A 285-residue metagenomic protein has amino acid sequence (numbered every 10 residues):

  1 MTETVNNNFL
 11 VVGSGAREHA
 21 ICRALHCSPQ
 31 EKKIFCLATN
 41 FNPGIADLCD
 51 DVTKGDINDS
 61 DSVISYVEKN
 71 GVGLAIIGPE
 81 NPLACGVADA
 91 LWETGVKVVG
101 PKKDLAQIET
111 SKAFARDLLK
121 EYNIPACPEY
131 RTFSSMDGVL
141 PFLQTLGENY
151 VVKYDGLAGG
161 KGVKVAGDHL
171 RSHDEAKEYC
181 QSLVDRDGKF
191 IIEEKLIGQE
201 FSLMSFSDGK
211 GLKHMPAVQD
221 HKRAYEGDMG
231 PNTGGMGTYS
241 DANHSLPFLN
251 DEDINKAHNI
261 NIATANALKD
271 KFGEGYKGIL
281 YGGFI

Functional and structural regions predicted by a protein language model:
M1-D104: ATP-binding N-terminal substructure of ATP-dependent carboxylate-amine bond-forming enzymes
V11, C36-L37, I76-I77, V98-P101 (+4 more regions): General beta-strand structural signal in soluble alpha/beta enzymes
D51-D59, Y130-S135, A166-R171: Short acidic-hydrophobic, aromatic-tinged amphipathic segments that line or gate anion-handling sites
Y66, F142, Y179-S182: CheY-like receiver
V67-V72, T145-L146, D185-R186: Glycine-rich phosphate-binding loop signature in dinucleotide/nucleotide-binding domains
V99-G162, G167: A conserved helix-loop-beta module that forms one wall/lid of the active-site cleft in ATP-utilizing catalytic domains
G147, K164-I285: Internal nucleotide-binding/catalytic subdomain
